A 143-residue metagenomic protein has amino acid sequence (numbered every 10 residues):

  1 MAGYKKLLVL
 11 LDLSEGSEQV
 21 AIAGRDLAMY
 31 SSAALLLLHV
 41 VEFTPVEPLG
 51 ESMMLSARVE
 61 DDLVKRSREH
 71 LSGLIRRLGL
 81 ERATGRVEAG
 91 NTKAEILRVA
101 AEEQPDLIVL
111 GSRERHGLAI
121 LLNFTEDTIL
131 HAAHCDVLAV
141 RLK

Functional and structural regions predicted by a protein language model:
A2, I75-I108, R115: Structural beta-alpha unit
A2-E51: Small/aliphatic-rich secondary-structure junction motif
L36-L38, T84-E88, L138: General small-molecule cofactor/ligand-binding pocket signal
H39, G111-R113, L142: Short secondary-structure boundary segments
S52-S56, E102-E103, E126-T128: Short, hinge-like loop/turn segments at secondary-structure boundaries
L55-E69: A short acidic, glycine-rich active-site loop that binds or catalyzes chemistry on phosphate/adenosine moieties
L107-H131: Glycine-rich, Arg-bearing micro-motifs that act as flexible, cationic patches
